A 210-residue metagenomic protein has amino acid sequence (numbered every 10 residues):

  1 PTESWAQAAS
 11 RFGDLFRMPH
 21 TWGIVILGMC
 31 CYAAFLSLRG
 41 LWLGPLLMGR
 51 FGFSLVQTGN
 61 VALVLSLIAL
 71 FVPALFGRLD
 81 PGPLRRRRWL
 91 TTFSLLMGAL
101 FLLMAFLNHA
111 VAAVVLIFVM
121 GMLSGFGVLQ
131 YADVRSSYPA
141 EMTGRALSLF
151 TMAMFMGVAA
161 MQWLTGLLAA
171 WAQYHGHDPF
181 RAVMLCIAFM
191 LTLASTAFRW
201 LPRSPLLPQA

Functional and structural regions predicted by a protein language model:
P1-V25: Juxtamembrane intracellular "pre-TM" segments in multi-pass secondary transporters
M18-P73, M161-Q162, G166: Extracytoplasmic gate region of multi-pass secondary transporters
S54, L167-F189: A membrane-interface helix-boundary motif in multi-pass transporters
V72-R85, A169: Helix-to-loop junctions at the C-terminal end of transmembrane segments in multipass secondary transporters
R88-L102: Structural signature of the two symmetry-related core transmembrane helices
A105, L185-A210: Multi-pass alpha-helical transporter architecture, strongest for 12-TM Major Facilitator/SLC carriers used
G125-P139: Intracellular juxtamembrane helix-capping segments at the cytosolic ends of symmetry-related transmembrane helices
A140-Q173: A late C-terminal transmembrane helix in Major Facilitator Superfamily
